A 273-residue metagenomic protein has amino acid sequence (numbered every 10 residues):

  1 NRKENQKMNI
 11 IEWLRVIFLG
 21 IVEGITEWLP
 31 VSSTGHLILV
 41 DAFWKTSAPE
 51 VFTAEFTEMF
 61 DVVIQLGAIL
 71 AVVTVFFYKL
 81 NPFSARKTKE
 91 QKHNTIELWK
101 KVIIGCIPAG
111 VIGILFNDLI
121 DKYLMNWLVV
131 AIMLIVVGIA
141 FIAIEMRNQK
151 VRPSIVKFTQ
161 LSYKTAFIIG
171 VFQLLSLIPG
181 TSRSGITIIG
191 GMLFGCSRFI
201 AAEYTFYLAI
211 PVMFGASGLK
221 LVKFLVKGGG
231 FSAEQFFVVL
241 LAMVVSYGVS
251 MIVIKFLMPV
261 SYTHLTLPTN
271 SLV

Functional and structural regions predicted by a protein language model:
N1-K7: Short, Lys/Arg-enriched N-terminal segments with co-localized hydrophobic residues within the first ~10-30 amino acids
M8-W28, S33, K157-S176: Small-residue-enriched transmembrane helix starts and helix-helix packing motifs in multi-pass inner-membrane proteins
R15-E23, H36-F60, F172, G185-L208: Interfacial segments of multi-pass membrane proteins
A42-Q149, S217-K220, V253: Membrane helix-loop-helix hairpins that form the core translocation module of multi-pass transporters
A54-V72, R198-K223, F237-V245, V249: A small-residue-rich subset of transmembrane alpha-helices
M125-L128, L225-L240: Juxtamembrane helix-entry segments on the extracytoplasmic side of multipass membrane proteins
N126-V130, A143-V171: Alpha-helical multi-pass membrane helix bundles of inner-membrane/thylakoid proteins, especially permease cores
T263-T269: Conserved small/polar residues in nucleotide/adenosyl-binding loops
